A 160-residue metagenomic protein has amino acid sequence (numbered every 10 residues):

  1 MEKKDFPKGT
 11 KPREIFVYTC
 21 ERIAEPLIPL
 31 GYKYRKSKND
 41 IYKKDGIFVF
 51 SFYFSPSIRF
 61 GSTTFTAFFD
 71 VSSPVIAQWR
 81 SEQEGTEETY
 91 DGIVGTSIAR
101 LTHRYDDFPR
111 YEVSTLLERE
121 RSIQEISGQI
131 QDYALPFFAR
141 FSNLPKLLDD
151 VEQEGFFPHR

Functional and structural regions predicted by a protein language model:
M1-Y18, R22, Y34-K36, Y42-R160: Intrinsically disordered, low-complexity regulatory regions enriched in serine/threonine/proline and acidic residues
L27: Acidic, metal-coordinating catalytic segment for phosphate/diphosphate chemistry, firing primarily on the Nudix
